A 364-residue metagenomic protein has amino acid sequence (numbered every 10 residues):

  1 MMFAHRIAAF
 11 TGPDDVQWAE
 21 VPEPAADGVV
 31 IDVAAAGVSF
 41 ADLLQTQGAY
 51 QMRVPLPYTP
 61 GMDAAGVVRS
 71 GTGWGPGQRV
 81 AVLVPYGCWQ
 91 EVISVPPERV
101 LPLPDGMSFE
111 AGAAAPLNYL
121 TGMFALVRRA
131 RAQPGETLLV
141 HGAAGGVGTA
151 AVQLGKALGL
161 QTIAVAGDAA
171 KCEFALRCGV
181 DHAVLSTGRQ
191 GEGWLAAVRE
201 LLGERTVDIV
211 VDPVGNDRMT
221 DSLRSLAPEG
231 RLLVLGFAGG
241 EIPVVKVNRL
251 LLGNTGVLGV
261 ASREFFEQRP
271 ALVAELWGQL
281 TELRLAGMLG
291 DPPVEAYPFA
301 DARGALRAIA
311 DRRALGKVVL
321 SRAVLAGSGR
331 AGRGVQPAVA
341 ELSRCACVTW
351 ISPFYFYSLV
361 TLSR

Functional and structural regions predicted by a protein language model:
P22-V38, A49-G87: Glycine-rich beta-strand-centered segment in the early N-terminal region that forms part of a ligand/cofactor-binding
L44, V80-A144: NAD(P)H dinucleotide-binding glycine-rich loop of Rossmann-like/cofactor-binding domains, especially the beta1-alpha1
C88-Q90, G167-F174, I242-V247: Short, glycine/polar-rich helix-capping loops at beta-to-alpha or helix-loop-helix junctions that flank or form
Y119-G188: Mid-domain Rossmann-like dinucleotide-binding core that forms the NAD(H)/NADP(H) cofactor-binding site
G191-E204: Short amphipathic alpha-helix with an adjacent loop that forms part of the alpha/beta core around
D217-M288, R322-A326: Glycine-rich phosphate-binding loop and adjacent beta-alpha segment of Rossmann(oid) nucleotide-cofactor-binding
A271-R330, Q336-L342, I351-F354, S358 (+1 more regions): C-terminal hydrophobic helical "lid"/dimerization subdomain of Rossmann-like NAD(P)H-dependent oxidoreductases
C345-C347: Cysteine-centered motifs
